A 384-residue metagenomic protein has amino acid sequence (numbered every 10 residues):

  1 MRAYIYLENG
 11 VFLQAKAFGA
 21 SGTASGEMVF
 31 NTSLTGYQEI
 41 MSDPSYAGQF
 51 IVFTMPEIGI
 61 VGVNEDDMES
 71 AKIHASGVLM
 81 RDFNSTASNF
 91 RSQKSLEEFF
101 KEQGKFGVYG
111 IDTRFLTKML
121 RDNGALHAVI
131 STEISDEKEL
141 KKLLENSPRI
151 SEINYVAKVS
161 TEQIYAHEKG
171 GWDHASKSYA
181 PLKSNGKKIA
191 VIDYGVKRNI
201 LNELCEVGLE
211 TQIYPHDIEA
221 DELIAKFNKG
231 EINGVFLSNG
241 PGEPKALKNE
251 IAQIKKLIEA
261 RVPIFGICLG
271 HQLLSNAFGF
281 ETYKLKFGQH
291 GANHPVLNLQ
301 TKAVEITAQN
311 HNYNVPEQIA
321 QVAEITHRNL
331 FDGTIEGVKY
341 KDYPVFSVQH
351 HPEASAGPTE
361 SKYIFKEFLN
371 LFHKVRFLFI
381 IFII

Functional and structural regions predicted by a protein language model:
M1-D217, P244, S355, H373-I384: RNA-binding accessory domains that recognize and position tRNA/RNA substrates
F106, K188, P263-F265, E281 (+1 more regions): Proline-centered loop/turn at the N-terminus of a beta-strand
K188-I192, T307-A308, F346-H350: Active-site-proximal beta-strand elements of phosphoester/diester hydrolases
A220-G230: Short amphipathic alpha-helix with an adjacent loop that forms part of the alpha/beta core around
N233-I306, G357-E367, L371-V375: Cysteine-nucleophile active-site neighborhood
A303-Y343: Catalytic beta-strand/loop cores that center a nucleophilic Ser/Cys/Thr and support acyl-enzyme chemistry
A308-Y313, H350-G357: Glycine-rich phosphate/pyrophosphate-binding beta-alpha loops
